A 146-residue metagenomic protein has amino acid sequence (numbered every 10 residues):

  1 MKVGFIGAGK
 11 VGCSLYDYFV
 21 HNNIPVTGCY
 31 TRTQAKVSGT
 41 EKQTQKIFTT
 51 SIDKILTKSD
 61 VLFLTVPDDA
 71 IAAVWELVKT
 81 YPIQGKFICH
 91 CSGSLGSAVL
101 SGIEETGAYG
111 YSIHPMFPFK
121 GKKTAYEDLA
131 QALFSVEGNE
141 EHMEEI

Functional and structural regions predicted by a protein language model:
M1, K86, A132: Nucleotide donor/acceptor-binding cores
M1-T50, K54: NAD(P)+-binding Rossmann beta1-loop-alpha1 motif at the extreme N-terminus of oxidoreductases
G9, Q34, D68-D69, G93-S94 (+1 more regions): Alpha-helix N-cap/helix-start capping motif
T27-T31, I88-C91, V136: Short, hydrophobic beta-strand segments that form beta-sheet elements in well-ordered domains
C29, A125-E144: Short beta-strand and adjoining strand-loop segment in the mid-core of the Rossmann-like NAD(P)-dependent dehydrogenase
A35-G39, G96-V99, E141-E145: Short, charged/polar "capping" segments at the starts of alpha-helices and the immediately preceding loops
T44-T124: Rossmann-like NAD(P)(H) cofactor-binding subdomain of soluble oxidoreductases
